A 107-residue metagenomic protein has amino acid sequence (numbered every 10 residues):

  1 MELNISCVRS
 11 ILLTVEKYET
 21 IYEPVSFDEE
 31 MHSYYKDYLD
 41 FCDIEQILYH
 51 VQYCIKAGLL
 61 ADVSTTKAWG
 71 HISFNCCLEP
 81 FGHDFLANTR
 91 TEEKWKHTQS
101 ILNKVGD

Functional and structural regions predicted by a protein language model:
E2, E29, Y35, Y49 (+1 more regions): A composition-biased, non-transmembrane "mature-region" signal
L3-Y38: Short amphipathic alpha-helical interface segments
I5-R9, E45-L48, A57, C76-P80: Non-catalytic, well-ordered alpha-helical scaffold segments
V15-E19, C54, F85-T89: Generic structural signal for hydrophobic core residues of well-folded globular domains
Y38, K67-A68: Short loop/turn motifs at secondary-structure junctions and domain boundaries
L39-A61, S73: Short amphipathic alpha-helical interaction segments
V63-T65: Beta-hairpin "wing" of winged helix-turn-helix
W69-L102: Short, amphipathic alpha-helical interaction segments positioned at domain boundaries
